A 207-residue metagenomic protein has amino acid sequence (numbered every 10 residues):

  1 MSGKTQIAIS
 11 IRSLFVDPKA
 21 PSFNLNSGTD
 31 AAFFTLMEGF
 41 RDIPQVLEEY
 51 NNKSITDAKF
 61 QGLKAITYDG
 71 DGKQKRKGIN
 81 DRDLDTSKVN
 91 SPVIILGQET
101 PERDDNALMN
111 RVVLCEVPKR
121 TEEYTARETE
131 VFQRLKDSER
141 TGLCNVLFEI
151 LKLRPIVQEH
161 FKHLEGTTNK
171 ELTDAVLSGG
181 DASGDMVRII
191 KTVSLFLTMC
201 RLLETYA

Functional and structural regions predicted by a protein language model:
M1-L151: Conserved NTP-binding/hydrolysis core of motor NTPases
V93-I94, I150, R154-A207: P-loop NTPase catalytic cores that bind/hydrolyze ATP
